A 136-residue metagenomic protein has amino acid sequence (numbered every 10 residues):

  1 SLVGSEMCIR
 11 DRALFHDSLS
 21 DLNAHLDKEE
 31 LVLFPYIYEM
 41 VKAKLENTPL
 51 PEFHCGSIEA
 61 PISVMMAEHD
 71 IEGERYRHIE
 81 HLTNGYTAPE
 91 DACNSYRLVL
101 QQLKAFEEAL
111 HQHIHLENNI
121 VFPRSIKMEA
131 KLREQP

Functional and structural regions predicted by a protein language model:
L2, F15-H16, L103-K104: Short amphipathic alpha-helical surface micro-motifs
L2-C8: Short, small-residue-biased leader/transition segments that mark boundaries at the very start of proteins
R10-L22, L26: Long, amphipathic alpha-helical coupling/dimerization segments that relay conformational signals between
L22, L33, V121: Short, structured motif recognition centered on aromatic/hydrophobic residues
L26-Y38: Conserved alpha-helical segments that form or flank metal/cofactor-binding pockets of metalloenzymes
I37-Y38, K42-P136: Long amphipathic all-alpha helical oligomerization modules
